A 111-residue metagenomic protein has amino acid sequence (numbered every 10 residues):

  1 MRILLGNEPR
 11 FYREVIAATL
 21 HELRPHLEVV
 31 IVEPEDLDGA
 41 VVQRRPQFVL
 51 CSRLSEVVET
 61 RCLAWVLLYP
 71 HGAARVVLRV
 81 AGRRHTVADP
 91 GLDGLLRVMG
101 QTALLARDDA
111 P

Functional and structural regions predicted by a protein language model:
M1-P9, I16: Conserved acidic segment of CheY-like receiver
L5-N7, C51, Y69-P70: Short beta-strand/turn micro-motifs composed of small residues that flank or help shape donor/cofactor-binding pockets
R13, L37-V41, Q47-W65: Conserved phosphotransfer microenvironments
H21-P46: A short, well-structured beta->alpha microelement
L23-E28, T60-V66: Structural alpha-beta junctions
L63-P111: Ser/Thr/Gly-rich flexible loops in soluble cytosolic domains mediating phosphotransfer, phosphorylation
